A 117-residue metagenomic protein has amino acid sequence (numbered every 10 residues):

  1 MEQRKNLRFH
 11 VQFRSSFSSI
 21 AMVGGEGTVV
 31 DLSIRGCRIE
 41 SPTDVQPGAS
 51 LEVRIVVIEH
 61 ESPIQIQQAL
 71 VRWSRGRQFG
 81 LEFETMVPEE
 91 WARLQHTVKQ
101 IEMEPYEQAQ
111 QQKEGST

Functional and structural regions predicted by a protein language model:
M1-L32, K99-T117: N-terminal helix initiation/capping motif
V11-R54, R75-G80: Short strand-loop-strand
G24-E26, S62-I66: Short, mixed charged/polar active-site loops that provide acid/base catalysis or chelate metal/phosphate cofactors
T43-P47, L81-E102: Short solvent-exposed strand/turn elements
V56-E61: Short, charged beta-turn/beta-strand-edge "cap" motif at the junction between a beta-strand and an adjacent loop
Q65-G76: Short, compositionally biased
